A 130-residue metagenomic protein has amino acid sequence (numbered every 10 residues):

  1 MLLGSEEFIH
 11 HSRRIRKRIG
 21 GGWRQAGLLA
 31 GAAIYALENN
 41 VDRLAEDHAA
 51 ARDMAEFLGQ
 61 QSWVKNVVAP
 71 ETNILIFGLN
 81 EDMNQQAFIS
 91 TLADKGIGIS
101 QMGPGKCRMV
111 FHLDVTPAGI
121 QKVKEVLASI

Functional and structural regions predicted by a protein language model:
M1-I74, L79-N80: Active-site C-terminal subdomain of aminotransferase-like
H10, R43, D82-T91, T116-K122: Short, conserved charged micro-motifs
G20-G21, A93-S100, L127-I130: A common structural junction motif
N40, S62-K65, G103-C107, A128-I130: Generic structural signal for short, solvent-exposed loop/turn connectors between secondary structure elements
A49, D53-E56, A87, D94 (+1 more regions): Alpha-helical scaffolding segments of alpha/beta enzyme cores, especially the outer helices of TIM-barrel or partial
A69-P70, I74, G96-F111: Conserved PLP cofactor-binding pocket of PLP-dependent enzymes
I76, Q85-F88, S100-Q101, R108 (+1 more regions): Short active-site-adjacent structural elements
G105-I130: PLP-dependent enzyme catalytic core of the Aspartate aminotransferase-like
